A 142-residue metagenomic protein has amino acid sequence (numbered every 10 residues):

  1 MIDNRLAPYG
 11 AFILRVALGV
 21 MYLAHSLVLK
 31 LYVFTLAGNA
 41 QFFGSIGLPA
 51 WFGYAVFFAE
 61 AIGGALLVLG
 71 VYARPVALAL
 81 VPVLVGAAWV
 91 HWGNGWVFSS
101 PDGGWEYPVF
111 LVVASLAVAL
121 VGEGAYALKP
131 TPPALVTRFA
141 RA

Functional and structural regions predicted by a protein language model:
M1-L31, A50-F58, I62, V68-A142: Extended, low-polarity transmembrane helix blocks
L31-G47: Membrane-interface interhelical connector segments
